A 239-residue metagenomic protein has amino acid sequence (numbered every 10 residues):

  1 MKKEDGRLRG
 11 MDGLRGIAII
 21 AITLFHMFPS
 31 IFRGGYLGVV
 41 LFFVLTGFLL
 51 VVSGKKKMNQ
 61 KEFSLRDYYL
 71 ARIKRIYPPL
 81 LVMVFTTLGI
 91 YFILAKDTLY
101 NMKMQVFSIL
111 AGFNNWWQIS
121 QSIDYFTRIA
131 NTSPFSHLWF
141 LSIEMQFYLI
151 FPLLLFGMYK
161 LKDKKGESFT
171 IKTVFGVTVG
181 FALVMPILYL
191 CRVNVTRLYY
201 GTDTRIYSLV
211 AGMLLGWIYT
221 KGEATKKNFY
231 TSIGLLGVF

Functional and structural regions predicted by a protein language model:
M1-F239: Membrane-interface helix/loop caps of multi-pass membrane proteins
